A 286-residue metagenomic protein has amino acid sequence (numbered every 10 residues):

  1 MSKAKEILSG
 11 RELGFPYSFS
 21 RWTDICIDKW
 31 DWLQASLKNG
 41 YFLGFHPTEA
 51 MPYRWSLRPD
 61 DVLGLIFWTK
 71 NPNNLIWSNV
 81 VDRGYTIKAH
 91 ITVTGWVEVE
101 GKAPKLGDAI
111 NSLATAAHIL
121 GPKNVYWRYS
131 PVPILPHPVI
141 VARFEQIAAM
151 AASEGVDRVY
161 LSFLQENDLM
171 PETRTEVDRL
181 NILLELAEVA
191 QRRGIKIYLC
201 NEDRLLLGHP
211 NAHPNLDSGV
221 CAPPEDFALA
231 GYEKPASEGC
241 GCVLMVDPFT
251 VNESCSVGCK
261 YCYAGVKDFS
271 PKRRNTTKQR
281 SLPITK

Functional and structural regions predicted by a protein language model:
M1-H90, T94-E98, A114-T115, F269-K286: Conserved Radical SAM active-site core
M1-S18, P210-N252, K272-K278, L282-K286: N-terminal [4Fe-4S]-dependent radical SAM core
N71-N74, K88-K102, Y129-L135, Q165-L169: Conserved radical SAM core fold
D108-M170, L184-E202: Conserved C-terminal portion of the radical SAM core fold that forms the substrate/S-adenosylmethionine-binding
H137-E154, E176, L207-L229: Short, electropositive alpha-helical surface patch
P171-V177, N181-I182: A structural motif corresponding to the C-terminal lobe/cap of the Radical SAM core domain
P248-K267: Local cysteine-cluster metal-coordination motifs and their immediate loop/turn environment, predominantly Fe-S cluster
